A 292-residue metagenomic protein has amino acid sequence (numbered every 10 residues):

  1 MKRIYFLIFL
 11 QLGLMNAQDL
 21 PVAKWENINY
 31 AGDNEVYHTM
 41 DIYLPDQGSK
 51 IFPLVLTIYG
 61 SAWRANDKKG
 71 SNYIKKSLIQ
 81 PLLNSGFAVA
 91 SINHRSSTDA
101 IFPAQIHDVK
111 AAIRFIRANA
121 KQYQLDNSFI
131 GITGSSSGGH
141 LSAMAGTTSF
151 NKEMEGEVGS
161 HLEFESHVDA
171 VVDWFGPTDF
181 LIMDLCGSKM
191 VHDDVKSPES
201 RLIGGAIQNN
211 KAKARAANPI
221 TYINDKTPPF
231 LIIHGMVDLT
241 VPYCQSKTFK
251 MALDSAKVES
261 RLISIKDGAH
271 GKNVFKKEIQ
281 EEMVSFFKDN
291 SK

Functional and structural regions predicted by a protein language model:
Q18-K50, I101: N-terminal cap/lid segment of alpha/beta-hydrolase-fold proteins
D33, M154, I182-Y222, P228: Mobile cap/lid helix-loop segments that gate and shape the active-site cleft of serine hydrolases
I51-A62: Short beta-strand element of the alpha/beta-hydrolase
K69-A90: Short amphipathic alpha-helix adjacent to the substrate-entry channel of hydrolases
A100-K121: Alpha/beta-hydrolase active-site loop
R114-G187: Primarily recognizes the serine-hydrolase "nucleophile elbow" in alpha/beta-hydrolase and SGNH/GDSL folds
L231-H234, D238: Short beta-strand/loop motif that positions the catalytic acidic residue of the alpha/beta-hydrolase fold
G268-K277: Catalytic histidine-centered segment of alpha/beta-hydrolase-like enzymes
